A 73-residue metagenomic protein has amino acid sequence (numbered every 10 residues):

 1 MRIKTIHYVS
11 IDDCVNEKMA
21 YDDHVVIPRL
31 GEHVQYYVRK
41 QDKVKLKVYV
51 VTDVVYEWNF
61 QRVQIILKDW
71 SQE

Functional and structural regions predicted by a protein language model:
M1-N16: Short, basic/aromatic beta-hairpin or loop at an interaction surface
N16-H24: Short alpha-helix capping/helix-loop boundary micro-motifs
I27-R29: Short, well-ordered loop/turn sites that connect or cap secondary structure elements
H33, V38-V44: Short, charged beta-turn/beta-strand-edge "cap" motif at the junction between a beta-strand and an adjacent loop
V34, Y49-V51, I65-L67: Hydrophobic beta-strand residues in large extracellular and virion-surface proteins
V44-V55: Short beta-strand-centered aromatic/proline hotspots
E57-D69: Short, solvent-exposed secondary-structure boundary/capping segments
Q72-E73: Short, charged/polar, Gly/Pro-enriched secondary-structure boundary elements
